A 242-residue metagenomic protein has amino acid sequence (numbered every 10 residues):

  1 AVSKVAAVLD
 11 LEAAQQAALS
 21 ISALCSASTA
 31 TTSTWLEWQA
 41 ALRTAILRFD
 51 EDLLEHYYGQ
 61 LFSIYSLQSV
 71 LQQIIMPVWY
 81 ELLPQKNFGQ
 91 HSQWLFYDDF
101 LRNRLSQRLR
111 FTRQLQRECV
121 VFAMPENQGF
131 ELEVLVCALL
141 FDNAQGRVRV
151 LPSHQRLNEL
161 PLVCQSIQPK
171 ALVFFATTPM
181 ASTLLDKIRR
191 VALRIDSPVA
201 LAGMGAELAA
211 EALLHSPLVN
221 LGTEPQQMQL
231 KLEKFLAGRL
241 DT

Functional and structural regions predicted by a protein language model:
A1-F111: Long amphipathic alpha-helical segments
F96-T242: C-terminal regulatory/effector modules of DNA-binding transcriptional regulators
